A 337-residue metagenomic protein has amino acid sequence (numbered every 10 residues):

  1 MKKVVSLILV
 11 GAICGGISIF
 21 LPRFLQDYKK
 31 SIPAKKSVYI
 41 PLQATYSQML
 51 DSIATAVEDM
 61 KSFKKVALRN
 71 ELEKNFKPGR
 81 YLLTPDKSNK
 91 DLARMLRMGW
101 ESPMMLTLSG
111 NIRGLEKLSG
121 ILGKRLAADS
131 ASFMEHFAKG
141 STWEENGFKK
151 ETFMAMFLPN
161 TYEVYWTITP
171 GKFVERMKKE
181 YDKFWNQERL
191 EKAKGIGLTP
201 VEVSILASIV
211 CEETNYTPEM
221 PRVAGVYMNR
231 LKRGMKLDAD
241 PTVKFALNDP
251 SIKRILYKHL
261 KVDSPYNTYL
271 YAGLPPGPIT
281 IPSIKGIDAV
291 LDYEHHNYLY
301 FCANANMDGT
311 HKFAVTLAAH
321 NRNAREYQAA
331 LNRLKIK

Functional and structural regions predicted by a protein language model:
M1-D238, F245, T280-K285, A289-N297 (+1 more regions): Conserved catalytic or metal-liganding residues and their short signature motifs at active sites of enzymes
V203-I205, S264-T268, F301-A303: Short acidic (Asp/Glu) and glycine-rich catalytic loops that position anionic groups and cofactors
D238-I279: Conserved SxxK-family serine transpeptidase/carboxypeptidase catalytic domain of penicillin-binding proteins
I255-S264, A289-Y300: Short glycine/proline-rich, acidic loop/turn segments that cap or connect secondary-structure elements
